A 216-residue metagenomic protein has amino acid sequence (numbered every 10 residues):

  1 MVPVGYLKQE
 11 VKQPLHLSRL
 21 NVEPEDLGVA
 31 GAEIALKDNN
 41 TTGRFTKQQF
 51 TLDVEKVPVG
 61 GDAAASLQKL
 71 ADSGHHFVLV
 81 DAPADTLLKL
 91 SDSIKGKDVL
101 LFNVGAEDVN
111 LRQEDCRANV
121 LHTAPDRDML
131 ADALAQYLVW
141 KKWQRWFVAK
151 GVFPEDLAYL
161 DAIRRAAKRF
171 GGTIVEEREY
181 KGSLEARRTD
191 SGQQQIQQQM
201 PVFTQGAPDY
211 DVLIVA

Functional and structural regions predicted by a protein language model:
M1-G28, L36-D38, W146-A149: Short beta-strand segments enriched in small/hydrophobic residues
L15, V22-V54, G171: Signal peptide-proximal N-terminal region of secreted/periplasmic/extracellular or secretory-lumen proteins
R19-A30, V57, G61-A64, D81-L88 (+4 more regions): Soluble non-cytosolic domains of exported or imported proteins
D38-T42, K69, Q136-W140, R165-A166 (+1 more regions): A generic secondary-structure signal
T41-V59, C116-V120, A167-Q193, V212: Short beta-strand elements in bilobed, periplasmic/extracellular small-molecule ligand-binding domains
V57-H76, Y137, D190-D209: Short, well-structured alpha-helical segments in soluble
H75-E179, S183-L184: Extracytoplasmic ligand/sensor domains, especially the bilobed periplasmic-binding protein
L79, V212-A216: Structural motif
